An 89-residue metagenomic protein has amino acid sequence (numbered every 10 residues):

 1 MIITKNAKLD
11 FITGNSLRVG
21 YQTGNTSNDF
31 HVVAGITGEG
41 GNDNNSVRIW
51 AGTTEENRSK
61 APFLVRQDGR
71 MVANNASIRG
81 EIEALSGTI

Functional and structural regions predicted by a protein language model:
M1-I89: Parallel beta-helix/beta-solenoid repeats that form elongated, surface-exposed shafts/blades used for receptor binding
